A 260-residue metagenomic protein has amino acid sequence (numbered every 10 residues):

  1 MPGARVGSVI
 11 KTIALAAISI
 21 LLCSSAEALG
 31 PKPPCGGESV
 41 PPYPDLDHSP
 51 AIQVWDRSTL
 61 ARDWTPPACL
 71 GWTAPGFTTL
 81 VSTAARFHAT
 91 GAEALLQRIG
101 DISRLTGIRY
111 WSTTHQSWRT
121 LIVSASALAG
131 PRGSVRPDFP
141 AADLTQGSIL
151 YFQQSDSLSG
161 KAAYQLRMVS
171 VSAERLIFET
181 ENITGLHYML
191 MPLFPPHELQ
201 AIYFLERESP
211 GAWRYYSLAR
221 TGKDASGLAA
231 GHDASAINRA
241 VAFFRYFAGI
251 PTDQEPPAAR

Functional and structural regions predicted by a protein language model:
P2-A14: Bacterial N-terminal signal peptides that target proteins for export
I13-C23: Bacterial N-terminal signal peptides
A28-L158: Hydrophobic ligand-binding cavity/cleft-lining segments
D156, S170-S172, T180-T184, S209 (+1 more regions): A mature extracytoplasmic/lumenal domain signature
Q165-I202: Hydrophobic-ligand binding "helix-grip"
L190-A229: Beta-strand/loop substructures that line and gate deep hydrophobic ligand-binding cavities in soluble
G222-D224, L228-R260: A conserved amphipathic terminal alpha-helix motif
